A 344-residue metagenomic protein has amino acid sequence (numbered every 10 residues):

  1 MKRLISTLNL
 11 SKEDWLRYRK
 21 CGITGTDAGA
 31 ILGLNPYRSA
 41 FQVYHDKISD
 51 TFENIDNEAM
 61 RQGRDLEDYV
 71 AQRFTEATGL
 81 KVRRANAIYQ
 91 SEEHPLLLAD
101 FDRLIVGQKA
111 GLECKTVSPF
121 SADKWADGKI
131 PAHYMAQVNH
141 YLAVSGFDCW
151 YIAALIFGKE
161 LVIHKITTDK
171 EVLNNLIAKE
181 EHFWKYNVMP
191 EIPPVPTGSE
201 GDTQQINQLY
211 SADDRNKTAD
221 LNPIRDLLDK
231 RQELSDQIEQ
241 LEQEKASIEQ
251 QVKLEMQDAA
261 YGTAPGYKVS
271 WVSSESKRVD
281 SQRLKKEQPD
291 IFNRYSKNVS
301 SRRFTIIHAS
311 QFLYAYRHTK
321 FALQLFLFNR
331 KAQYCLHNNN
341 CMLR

Functional and structural regions predicted by a protein language model:
M1-L327, C341-R344: Accessory terminal regions of nucleic-acid processing enzymes
